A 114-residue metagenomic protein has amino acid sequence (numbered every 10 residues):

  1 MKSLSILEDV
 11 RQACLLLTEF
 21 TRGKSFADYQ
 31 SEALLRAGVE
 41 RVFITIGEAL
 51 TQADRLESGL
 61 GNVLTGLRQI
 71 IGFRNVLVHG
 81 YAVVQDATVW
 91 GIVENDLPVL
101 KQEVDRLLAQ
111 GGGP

Functional and structural regions predicted by a protein language model:
M1-P114: Solvent-exposed interaction patches of small proteins and small membrane subunits
